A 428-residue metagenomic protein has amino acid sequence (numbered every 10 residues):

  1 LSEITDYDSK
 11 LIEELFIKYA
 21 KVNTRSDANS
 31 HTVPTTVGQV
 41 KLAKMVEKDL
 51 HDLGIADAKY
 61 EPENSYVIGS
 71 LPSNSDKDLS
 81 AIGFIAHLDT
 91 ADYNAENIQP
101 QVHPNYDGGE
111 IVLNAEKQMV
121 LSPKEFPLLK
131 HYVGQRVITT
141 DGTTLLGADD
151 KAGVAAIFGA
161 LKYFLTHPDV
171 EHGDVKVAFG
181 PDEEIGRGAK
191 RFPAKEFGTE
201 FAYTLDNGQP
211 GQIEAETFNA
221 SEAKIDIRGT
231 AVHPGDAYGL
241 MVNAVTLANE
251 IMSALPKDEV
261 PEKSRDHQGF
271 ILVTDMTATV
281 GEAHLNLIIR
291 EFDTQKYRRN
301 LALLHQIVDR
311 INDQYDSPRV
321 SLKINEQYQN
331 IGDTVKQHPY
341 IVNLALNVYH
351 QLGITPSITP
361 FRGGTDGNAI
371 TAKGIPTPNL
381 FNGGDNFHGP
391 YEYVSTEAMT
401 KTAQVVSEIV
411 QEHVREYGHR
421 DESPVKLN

Functional and structural regions predicted by a protein language model:
L1, V245-N428: Metal-dependent amide/peptide-bond hydrolase catalytic core, centered on the "pita-bread" metallohydrolase fold
S2-E3, S9-V37, I138-T139, Y328 (+2 more regions): N-terminal capping segment at the start of a domain
H31-L79, G83-I85, D89, Y93 (+1 more regions): A non-catalytic alpha/beta surface segment that caps or lines the substrate-entry region of metallo-dependent hydrolase
V37, T144-A155, Y238-T246, Y393-T400: Short, conserved micro-motifs enriched in small and acidic residues
D76-I82, V133-Q135, D169-V175, F197-F201 (+3 more regions): Short coil/turn connectors at secondary-structure junctions
D78-D174: Active-site metal-coordination/substrate-binding segment of hydrolases, especially metallo-dependent peptidases
I111, Q135-A148, P181-H305, D309 (+2 more regions): Midchain, well-structured core segments that form catalytic/ion-binding scaffolds
